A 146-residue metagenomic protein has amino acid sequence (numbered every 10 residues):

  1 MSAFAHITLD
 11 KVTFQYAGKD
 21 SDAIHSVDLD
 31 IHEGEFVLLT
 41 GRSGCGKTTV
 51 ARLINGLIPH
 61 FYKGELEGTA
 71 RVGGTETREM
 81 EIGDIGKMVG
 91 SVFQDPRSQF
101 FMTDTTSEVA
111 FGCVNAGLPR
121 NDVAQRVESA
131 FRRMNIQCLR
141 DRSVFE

Functional and structural regions predicted by a protein language model:
M1-L9, T13-S26, I58-K63, E79-E81 (+1 more regions): A short, flexible loop at the N-terminus of ABC-type nucleotide-binding domains that lies
I31-E33, D84: Conserved hydrophobic segment flanking the Walker A/P-loop of ABC-type ATPase nucleotide-binding domains
V37, T48-F61: Short, conserved post-Walker A segment of ABC-type ATPase nucleotide-binding domains
T40-S43: The feature captures the beta-strand-to-loop junction immediately N-terminal to the Walker
N55, G90, R97, T103-V114 (+2 more regions): Short helical segment in ABC ATPase nucleotide-binding domains corresponding to the A-loop/adjacent helical element
T69-D84, P119-R120: ABC ATPase NBD Q-loop/coupling interface
G74, N121-R140: Conserved ABC ATPase "signature" region
S143-E146: Conserved ABC ATPase signature
